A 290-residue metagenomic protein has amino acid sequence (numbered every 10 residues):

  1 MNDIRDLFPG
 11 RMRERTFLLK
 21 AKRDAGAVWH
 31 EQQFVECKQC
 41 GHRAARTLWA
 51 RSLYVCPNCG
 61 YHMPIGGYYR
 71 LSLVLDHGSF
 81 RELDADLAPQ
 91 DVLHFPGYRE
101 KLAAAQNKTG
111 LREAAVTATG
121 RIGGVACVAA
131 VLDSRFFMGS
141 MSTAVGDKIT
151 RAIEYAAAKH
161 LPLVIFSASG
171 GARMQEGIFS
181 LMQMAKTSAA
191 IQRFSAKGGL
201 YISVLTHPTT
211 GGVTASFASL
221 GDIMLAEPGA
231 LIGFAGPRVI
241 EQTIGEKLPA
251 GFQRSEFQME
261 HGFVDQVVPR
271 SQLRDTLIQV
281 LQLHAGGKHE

Functional and structural regions predicted by a protein language model:
M1-L111, T119-I122, V280-E290: Intrinsically disordered, low-complexity segments enriched in small/flexible residues
Q32, R51-Y54, G66, A144 (+4 more regions): Charged, alpha-helix-enriched surfaces in structured cytosolic catalytic cores of large nucleotide-utilizing machines
E36, V55, G67, V145-K148 (+5 more regions): General structural feature for long, well-ordered alpha-helical segments within catalytic domains of soluble enzymes
E36, V55, T117-T119, V128-A130 (+5 more regions): Structured core elements
V116-S195, I202: Cleft-lining beta-strand/loop regions that shape enzyme active-site pockets
S167-H289: Conserved catalytic cores of soluble enzyme domains, especially glycine-rich substrate-binding beta-alpha loops
